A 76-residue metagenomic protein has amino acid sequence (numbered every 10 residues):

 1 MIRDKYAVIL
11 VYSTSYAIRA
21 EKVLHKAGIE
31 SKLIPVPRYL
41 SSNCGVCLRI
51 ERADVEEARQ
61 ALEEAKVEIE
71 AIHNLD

Functional and structural regions predicted by a protein language model:
M1, I34-Y39: Short, flexible, solvent-exposed loop/turn segments with mixed acidic/basic and small polar residues
R3-K5: Charged, low-complexity intrinsically disordered tails and linkers
A7-I9, G45-I50: Short cationic amphipathic helices and targeting signals
Y12-I29: Short amphipathic alpha-helix segments
E30-V36, E70-A71: A short linear hydrophobic-aromatic micro-motif
R38-S42, V46: Short, charge-patterned binding micro-sites
R49-D76: C-terminal structural segments of small proteins and small subunits
